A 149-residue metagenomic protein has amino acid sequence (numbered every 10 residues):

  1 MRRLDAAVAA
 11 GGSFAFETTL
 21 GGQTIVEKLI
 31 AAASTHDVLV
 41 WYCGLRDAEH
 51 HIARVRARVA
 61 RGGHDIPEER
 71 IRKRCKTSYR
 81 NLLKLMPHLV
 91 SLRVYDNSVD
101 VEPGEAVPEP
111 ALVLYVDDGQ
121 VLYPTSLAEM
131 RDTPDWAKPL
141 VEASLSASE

Functional and structural regions predicted by a protein language model:
M1-R46, S78, L85, R93: Glycine-rich phosphate-binding loop used to anchor ATP phosphates in small-molecule kinases, encompassing both
A48-I52: Short, charged, surface-exposed secondary-structure boundary motifs
R54-E149: Conserved GTP-binding G-domain of TRAFAC-class P-loop NTPases and closely related GTPase folds
